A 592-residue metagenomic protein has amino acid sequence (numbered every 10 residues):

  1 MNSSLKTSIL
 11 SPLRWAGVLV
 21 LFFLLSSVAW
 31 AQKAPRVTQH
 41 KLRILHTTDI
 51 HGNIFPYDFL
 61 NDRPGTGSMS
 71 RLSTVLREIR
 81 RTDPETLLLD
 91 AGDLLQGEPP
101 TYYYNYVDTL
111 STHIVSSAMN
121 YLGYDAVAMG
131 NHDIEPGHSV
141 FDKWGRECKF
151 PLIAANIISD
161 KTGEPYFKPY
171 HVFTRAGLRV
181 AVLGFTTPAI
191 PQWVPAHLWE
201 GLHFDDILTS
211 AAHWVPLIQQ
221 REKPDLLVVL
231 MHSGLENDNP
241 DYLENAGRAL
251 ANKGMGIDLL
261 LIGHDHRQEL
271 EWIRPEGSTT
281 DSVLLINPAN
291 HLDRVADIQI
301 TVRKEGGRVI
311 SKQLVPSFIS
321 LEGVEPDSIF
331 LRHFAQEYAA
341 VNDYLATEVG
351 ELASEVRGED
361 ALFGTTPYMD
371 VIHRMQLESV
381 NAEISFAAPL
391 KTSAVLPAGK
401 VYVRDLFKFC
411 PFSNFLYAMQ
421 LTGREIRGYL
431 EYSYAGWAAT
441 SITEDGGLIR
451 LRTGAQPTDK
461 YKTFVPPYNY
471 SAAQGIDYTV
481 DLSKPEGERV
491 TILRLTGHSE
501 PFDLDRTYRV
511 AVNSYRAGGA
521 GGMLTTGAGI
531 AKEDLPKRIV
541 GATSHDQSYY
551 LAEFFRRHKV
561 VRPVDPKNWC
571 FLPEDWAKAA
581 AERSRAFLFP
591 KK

Functional and structural regions predicted by a protein language model:
M1-P12: N-terminal secretory signal peptides that target proteins for export/translocation
L10-G17, D241: Intrinsically disordered, low-complexity Ser/Thr/Pro-rich tracts
L13-A16, F173, L183, V510: Well-ordered beta-strand positions enriched in small/hydrophobic/aromatic, beta-favoring residues
A16-S26: Bacterial N-terminal signal peptides
V28-W30: Sec/Tat signal peptide C-region and signal peptidase I cleavage site
Q32-G323, F363-M375, S385, G522 (+1 more regions): Acidic, metal/ion-coordinating pockets
A34-R43, G52-D62, T66-R81, S116 (+4 more regions): Catalytic centers of hydrolytic enzymes
